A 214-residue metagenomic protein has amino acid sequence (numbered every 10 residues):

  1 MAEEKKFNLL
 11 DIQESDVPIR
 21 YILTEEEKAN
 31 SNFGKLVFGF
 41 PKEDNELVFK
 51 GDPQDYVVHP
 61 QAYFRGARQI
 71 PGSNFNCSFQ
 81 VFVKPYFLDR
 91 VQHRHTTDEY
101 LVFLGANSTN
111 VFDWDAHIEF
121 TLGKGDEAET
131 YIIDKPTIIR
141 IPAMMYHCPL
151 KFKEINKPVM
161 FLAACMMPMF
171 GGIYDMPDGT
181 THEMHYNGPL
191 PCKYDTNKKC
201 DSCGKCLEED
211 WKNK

Functional and structural regions predicted by a protein language model:
M1-V91: A short, N-terminal "cap"/entry segment at the start of jelly-roll beta-barrel domains of the cupin/DSBH fold
A2-E25, N32, L150-C192: Double-stranded beta-helix
R90, E99-G105: Aromatic- and glycine-enriched beta-alpha-beta binding-site module
H95-T97: Short coil-to-beta strand junction motifs in C2/discoidin
F103-D134, G172-D175: A short beta-strand-loop-beta hairpin characteristic of the jelly-roll/cupin
F103-L104, I141-M144, A164: Short His-Asn-centered micro-motif
G125, T130-K153: Conserved metal-binding segment of the jelly-roll/cupin
G188-K214: Cysteine-cluster motifs in flexible loop/terminal segments that predominantly coordinate metals
